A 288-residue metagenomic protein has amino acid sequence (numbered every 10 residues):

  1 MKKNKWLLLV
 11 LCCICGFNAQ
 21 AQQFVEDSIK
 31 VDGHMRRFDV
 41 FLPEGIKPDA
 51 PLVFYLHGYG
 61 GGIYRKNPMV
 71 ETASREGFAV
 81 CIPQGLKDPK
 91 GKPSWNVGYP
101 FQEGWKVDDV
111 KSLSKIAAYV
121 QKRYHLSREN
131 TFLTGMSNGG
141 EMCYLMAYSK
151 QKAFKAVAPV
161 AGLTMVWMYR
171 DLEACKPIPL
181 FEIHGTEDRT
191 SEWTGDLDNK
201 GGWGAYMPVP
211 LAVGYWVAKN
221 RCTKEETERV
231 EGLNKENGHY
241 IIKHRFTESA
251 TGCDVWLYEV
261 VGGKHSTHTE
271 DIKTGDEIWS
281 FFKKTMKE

Functional and structural regions predicted by a protein language model:
M1-Q23: Bacterial Sec-dependent N-terminal signal peptides
A19-L52, G61-Y64, T72-R75, F101 (+9 more regions): A domain-start/cap signature at the N-terminus of enzymes
F54-L56, P83, V160, V260: Alpha/beta-hydrolase
H57-G61, G263: Active-site glycine-rich loops that stabilize anionic/oxyanionic intermediates across multiple enzyme folds
G85-D108: Cap/lid segment of the alpha/beta-hydrolase catalytic domain
Q102-Y124: Alpha/beta-hydrolase active-site loop
E182-H184: Short beta-strand/loop motif that positions the catalytic acidic residue of the alpha/beta-hydrolase fold
